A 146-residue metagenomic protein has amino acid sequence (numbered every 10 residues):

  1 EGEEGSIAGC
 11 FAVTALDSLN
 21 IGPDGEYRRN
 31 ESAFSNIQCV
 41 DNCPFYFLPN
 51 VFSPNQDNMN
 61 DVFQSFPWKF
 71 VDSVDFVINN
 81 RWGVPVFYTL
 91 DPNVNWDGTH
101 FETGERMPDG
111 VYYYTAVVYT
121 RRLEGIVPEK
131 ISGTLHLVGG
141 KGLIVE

Functional and structural regions predicted by a protein language model:
E1-D24: Beta-strand-rich modules
G2-E4, R28-R29, P67, G125-I126: Short consensus segments that form the blades of beta-propeller domains, in both extracellular/periplasmic
A8-T14, I37-C39, T134: Ordered hydrophobic segments in well-structured contexts
L16-F45: Extracellular fibronectin type III
Q38-E146: Short loop/turn motifs at secondary-structure boundaries
